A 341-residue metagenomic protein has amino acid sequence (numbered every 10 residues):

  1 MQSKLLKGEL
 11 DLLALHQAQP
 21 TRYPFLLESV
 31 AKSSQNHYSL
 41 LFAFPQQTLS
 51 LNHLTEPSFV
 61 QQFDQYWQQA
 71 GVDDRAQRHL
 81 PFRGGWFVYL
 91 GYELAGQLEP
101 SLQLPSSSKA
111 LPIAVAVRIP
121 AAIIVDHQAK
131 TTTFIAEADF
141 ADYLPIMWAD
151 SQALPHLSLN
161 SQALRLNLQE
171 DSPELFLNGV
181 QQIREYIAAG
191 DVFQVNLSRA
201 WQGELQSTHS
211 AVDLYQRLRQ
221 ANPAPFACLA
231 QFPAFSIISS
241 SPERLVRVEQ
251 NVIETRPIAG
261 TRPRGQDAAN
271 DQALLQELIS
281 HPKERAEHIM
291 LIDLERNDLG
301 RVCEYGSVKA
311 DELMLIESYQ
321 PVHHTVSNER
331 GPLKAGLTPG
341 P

Functional and structural regions predicted by a protein language model:
M1-P341: Extended alpha-helical targeting/anchoring segments, especially N-terminal organellar/secretory targeting helices
